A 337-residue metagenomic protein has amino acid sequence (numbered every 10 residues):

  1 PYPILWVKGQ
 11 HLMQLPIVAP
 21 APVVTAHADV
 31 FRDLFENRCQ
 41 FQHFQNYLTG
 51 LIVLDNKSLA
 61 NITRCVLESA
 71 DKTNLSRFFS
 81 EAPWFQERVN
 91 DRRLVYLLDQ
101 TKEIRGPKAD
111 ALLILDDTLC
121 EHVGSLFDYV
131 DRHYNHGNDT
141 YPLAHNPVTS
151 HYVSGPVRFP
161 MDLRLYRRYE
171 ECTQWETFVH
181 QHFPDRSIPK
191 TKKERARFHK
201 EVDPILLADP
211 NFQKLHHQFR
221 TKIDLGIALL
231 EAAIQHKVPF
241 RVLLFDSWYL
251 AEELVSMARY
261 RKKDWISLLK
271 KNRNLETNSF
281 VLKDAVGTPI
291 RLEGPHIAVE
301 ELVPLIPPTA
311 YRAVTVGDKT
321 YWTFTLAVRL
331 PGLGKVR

Functional and structural regions predicted by a protein language model:
Y2-V23: Charged, often Cys/His-bearing segments associated with DNA-binding zinc-finger transcription factors
I17-Q45: Basic, short loop/linker segments at the boundary and entry of helix-turn-helix/winged-helix-like folds
F35, F44, L54, N61-S69 (+2 more regions): Phosphate-ester processing/binding pockets and catalytic centers
F35-C39, L51-S125, R132, A232 (+3 more regions): Electropositive nucleic-acid engagement tracts
L48, E81-I188, A310: Active-site-proximal, Lys/Arg-enriched surface segment that forms a nucleic-acid-binding/basic interface patch
L54-N56, R105-G106, F127, N138-A144 (+2 more regions): A short catalytic or substrate-binding loop motif that flags glycine-/basic-rich loops and adjacent residues that bind
P184-I188, A196-R337: An internal, acidic/charged active-site-proximal segment that coordinates divalent cations and/or engages
